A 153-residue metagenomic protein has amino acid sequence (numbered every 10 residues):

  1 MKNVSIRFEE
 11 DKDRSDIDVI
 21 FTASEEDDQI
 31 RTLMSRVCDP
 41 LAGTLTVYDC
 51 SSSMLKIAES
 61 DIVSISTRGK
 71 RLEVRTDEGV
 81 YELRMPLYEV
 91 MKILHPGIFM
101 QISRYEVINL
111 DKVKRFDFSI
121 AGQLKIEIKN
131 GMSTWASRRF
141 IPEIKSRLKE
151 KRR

Functional and structural regions predicted by a protein language model:
M1-T32: N-terminal regulatory/sensing modules of transcriptional regulators
R31-W135: Conserved binding/recognition cores within well-folded domains
R138: Short secondary-structure boundary segments
S146-R153: Short, charged, intrinsically disordered terminal tails
